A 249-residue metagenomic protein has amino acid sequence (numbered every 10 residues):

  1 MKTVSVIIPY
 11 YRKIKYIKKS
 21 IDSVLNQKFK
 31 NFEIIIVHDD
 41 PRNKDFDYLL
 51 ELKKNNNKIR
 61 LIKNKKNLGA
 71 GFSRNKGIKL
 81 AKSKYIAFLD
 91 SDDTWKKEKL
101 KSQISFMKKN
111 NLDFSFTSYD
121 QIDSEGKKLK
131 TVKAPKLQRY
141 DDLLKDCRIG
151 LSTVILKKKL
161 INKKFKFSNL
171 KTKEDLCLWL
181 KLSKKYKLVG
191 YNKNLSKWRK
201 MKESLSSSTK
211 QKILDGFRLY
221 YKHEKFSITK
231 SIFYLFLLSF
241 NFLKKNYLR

Functional and structural regions predicted by a protein language model:
K2-S5, S23, E33, C177: Cell-envelope/extracellular polymer assembly enzymes that use nucleotide-activated donors
Y10-N26: Short, well-formed alpha-helical segments that are part of the catalytic scaffolds of diverse glycosyltransferases
I21-K63: Acidic donor-binding segment of Leloir-type glycosyltransferases
N64-A81, S102: Glycine-rich, basic loop-to-helix element that forms the pyrophosphate-binding segment of sugar-nucleotide handling
I86: Short aromatic/hydrophobic "clamp" motif used to bind/position activated sugar donors
D90-T94, S118: The conserved acidic donor/metal-binding loop of glycosyltransferases
E98-L129: Conserved donor NDP-sugar-binding/catalytic core segment of glycosyltransferases
T131, P135-Q211, L219: Conserved nucleotide-sugar donor-binding catalytic segment
